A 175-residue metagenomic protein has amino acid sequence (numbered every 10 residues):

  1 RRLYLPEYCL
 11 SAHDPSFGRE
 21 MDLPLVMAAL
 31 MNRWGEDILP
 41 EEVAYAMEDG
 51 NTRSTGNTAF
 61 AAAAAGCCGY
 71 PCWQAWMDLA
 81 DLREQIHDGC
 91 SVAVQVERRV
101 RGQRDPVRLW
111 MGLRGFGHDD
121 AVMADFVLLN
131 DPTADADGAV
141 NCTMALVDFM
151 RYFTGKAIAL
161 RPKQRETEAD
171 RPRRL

Functional and structural regions predicted by a protein language model:
R1-N51: Active-site nucleophile-adjacent alpha helix/oxyanion-hole segment immediately C-terminal to the catalytic cysteine
M31-R33, D37, E41-R174: Conserved active-site-adjacent core of cysteine acyl-enzyme catalytic domains
